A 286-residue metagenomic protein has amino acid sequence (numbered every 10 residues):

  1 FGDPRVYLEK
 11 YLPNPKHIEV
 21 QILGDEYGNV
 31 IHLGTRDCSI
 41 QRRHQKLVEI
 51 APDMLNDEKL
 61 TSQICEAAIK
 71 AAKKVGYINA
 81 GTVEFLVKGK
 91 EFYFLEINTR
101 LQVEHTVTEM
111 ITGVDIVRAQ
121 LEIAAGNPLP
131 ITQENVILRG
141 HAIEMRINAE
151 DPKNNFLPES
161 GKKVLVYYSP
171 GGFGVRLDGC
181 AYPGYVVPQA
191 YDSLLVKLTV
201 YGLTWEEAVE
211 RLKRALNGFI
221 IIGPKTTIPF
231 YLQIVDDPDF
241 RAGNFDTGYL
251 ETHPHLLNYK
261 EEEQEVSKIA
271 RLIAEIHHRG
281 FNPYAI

Functional and structural regions predicted by a protein language model:
F1, E26-N29, K73-I78, K88-K90 (+4 more regions): Secondary-structure transition/capping motifs at alpha-helix termini and the adjoining loop/turn into the next element
R5, E9-Y11, I50-V87, A215: A long amphipathic alpha-helix within ATP-dependent nucleotide-binding catalytic cores
Y7-L12, H17-G24, G76-V103: Conserved metal-phosphate-binding beta-hairpin within the catalytic cores of diverse ATP-dependent phosphoryl-transfer
I18-V20, G28, V83, F92 (+3 more regions): Change "...and in nucleic-acid phosphodiester-cleaving endonucleases..." to "...and in nucleic-acid processing enzymes
I22-G24, T35, V87, T99 (+4 more regions): Flexible glycine-/small-residue-rich
G24-A67, L101-I116: ATP-dependent carboxylate/phosphate-activation module, predominantly the ATP-grasp catalytic core and closely related
R36, K88-Y93, N98, R241-T252: Terminal amphipathic helices with adjacent charged low-complexity linkers/tails
A68, T106-I286: Catalytic cores of soluble metabolic enzymes centered on carboxylation/carboxyl-transfer
